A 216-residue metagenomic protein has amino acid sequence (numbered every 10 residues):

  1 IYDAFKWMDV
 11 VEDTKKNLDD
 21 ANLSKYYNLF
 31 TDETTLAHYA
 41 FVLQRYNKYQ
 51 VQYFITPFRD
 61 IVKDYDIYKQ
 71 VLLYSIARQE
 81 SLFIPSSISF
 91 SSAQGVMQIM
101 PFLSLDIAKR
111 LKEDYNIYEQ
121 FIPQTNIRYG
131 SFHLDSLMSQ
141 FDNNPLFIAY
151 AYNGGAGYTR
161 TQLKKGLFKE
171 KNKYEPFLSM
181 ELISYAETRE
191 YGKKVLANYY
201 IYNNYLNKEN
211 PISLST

Functional and structural regions predicted by a protein language model:
W7-T216: Catalytic glycan-binding domains that act on GlcNAc-containing polysaccharides
